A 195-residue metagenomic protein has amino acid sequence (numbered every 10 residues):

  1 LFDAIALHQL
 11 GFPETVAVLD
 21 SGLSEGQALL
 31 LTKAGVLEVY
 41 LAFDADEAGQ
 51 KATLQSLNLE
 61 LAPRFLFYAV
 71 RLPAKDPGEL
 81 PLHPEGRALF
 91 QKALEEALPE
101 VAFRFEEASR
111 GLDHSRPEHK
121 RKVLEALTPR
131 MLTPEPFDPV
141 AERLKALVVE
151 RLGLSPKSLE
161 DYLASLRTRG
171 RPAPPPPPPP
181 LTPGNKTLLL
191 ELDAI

Functional and structural regions predicted by a protein language model:
F2-R167: TOPRIM fold recognition
S165-I195: Non-catalytic protein-protein interaction segments used by genome-maintenance enzymes to assemble and couple activities
